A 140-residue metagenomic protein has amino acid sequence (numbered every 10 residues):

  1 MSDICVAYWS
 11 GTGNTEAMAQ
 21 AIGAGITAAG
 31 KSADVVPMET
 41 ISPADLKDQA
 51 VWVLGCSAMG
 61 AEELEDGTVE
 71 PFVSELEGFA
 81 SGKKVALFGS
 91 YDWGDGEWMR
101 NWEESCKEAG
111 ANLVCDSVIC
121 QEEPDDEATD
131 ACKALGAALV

Functional and structural regions predicted by a protein language model:
S2-D3, N14-A17, A21-M38, D48-V140: FMN-binding flavodoxin-like domain, especially the glycine-rich phosphate-binding loop
Y8-T12: Aromatic-flanked redox-active Cys/Sec active sites in thiol-based oxidoreductases, especially the WC-centered
I41: Helix-turn-helix
